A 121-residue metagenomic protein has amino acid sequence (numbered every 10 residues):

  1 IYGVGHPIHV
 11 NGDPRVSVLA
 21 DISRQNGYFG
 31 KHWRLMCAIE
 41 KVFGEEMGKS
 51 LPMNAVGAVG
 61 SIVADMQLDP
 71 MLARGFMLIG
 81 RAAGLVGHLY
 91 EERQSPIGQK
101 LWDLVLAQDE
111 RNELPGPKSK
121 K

Functional and structural regions predicted by a protein language model:
I1-K121: Non-transmembrane, aqueous-exposed alpha-helical and coiled segments at domain scale
